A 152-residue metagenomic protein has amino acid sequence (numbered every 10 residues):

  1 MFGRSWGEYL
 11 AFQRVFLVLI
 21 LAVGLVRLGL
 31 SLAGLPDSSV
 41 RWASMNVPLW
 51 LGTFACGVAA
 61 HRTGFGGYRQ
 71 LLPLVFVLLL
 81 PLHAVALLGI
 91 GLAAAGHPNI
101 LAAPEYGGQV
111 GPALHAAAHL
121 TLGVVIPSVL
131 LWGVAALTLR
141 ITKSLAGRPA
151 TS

Functional and structural regions predicted by a protein language model:
M1-S152: Juxtamembrane/disordered regions of integral membrane proteins
